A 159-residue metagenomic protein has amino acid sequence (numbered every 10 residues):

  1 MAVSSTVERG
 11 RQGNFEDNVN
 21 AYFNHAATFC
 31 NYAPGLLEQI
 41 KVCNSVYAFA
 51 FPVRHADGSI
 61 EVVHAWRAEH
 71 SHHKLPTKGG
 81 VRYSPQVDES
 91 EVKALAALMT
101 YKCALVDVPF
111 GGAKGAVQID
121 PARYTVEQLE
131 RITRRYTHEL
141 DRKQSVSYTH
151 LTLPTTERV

Functional and structural regions predicted by a protein language model:
M1-D17: Basic/polar N-terminal segments that are highly enriched at the extreme N-terminus, encompassing both cleavable
G13-A48: Short, Gly/Pro- and small/polar-rich lid/capping loops
F23, A27-P34, A96-C103, E130-Y148: Structural signal for hydrophobic packing residues in well-ordered secondary-structure cores of soluble enzyme domains
V62-W66: Beta-strand scaffold of nucleotide-dependent catalytic cores
S71-G80, D88-A113, R134, R142: ATP-dependent carboxylate/acyl-activation modules
G112-V126: A glycine-rich phosphate/pyrophosphate-binding beta-strand-loop-alpha-helix module
T149-T155: Conserved small/polar residues in nucleotide/adenosyl-binding loops
